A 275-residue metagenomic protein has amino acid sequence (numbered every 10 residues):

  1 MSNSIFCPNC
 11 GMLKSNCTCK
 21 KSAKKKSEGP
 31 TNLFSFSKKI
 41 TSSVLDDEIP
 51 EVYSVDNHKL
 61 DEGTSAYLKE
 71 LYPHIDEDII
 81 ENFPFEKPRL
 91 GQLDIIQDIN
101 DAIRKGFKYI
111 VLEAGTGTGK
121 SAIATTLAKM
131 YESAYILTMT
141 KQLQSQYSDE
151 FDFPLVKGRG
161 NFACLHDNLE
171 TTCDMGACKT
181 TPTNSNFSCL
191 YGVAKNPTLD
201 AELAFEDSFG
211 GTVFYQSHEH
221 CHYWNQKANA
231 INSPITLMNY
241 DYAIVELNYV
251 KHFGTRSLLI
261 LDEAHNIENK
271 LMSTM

Functional and structural regions predicted by a protein language model:
P8-M12, N16-K21: Short, cysteine/histidine-rich loop/knuckle motifs that typically chelate Zn2+
P30-D61, S65-D78, T116, A134-P234 (+1 more regions): A substrate-engagement module of RecA-like helicase motors
L60-V111: Conserved pre-motif I regulatory segment
K105, A228-A230, K251-G254: Conserved catalytic network of the ASCE P-loop NTPase/AAA+ motor domain
K105-T126: Walker A/P-loop
K108, S133-Y135, N232-I235, R256-L258: Loop/turn-to-beta-strand initiation segments
T140-K141, N239-Y242, E263: A short beta-strand-to-loop transition that corresponds to the Sensor-1 phosphate-sensing loop of AAA+ P-loop ATPases
T236, G254-M275: SF2 helicase catalytic motif II
